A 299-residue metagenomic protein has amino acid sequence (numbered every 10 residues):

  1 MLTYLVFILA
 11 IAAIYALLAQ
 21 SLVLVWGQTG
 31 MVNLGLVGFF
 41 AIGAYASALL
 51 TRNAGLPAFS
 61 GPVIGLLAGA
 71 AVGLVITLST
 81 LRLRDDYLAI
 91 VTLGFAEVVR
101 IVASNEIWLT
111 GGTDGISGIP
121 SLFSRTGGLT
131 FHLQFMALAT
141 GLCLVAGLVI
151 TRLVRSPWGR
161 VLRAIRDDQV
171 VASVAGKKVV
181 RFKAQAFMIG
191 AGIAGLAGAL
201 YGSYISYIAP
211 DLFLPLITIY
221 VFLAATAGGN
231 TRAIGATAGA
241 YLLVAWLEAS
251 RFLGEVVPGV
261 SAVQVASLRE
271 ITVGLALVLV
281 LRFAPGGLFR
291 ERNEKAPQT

Functional and structural regions predicted by a protein language model:
L2-T299: Transmembrane alpha-helices and adjacent helix-loop boundaries
